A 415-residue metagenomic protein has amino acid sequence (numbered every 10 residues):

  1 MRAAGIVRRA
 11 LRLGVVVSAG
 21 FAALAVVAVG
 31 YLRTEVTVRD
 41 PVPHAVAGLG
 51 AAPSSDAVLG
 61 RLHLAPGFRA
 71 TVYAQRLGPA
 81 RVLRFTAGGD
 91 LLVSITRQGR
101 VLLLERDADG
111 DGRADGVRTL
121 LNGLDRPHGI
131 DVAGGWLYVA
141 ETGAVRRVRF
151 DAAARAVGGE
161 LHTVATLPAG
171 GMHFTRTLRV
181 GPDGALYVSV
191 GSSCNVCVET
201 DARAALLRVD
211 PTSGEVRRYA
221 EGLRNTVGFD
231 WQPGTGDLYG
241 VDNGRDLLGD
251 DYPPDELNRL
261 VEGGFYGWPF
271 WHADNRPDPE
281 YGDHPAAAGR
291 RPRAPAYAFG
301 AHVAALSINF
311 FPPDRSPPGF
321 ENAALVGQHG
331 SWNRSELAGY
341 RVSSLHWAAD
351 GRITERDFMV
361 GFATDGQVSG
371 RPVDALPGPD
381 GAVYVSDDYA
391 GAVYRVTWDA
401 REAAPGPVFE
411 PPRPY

Functional and structural regions predicted by a protein language model:
R2-A22: N-terminal Sec-pathway targeting helices
V29-A65, T175, S192-N195, P211-G214 (+6 more regions): Beta-propeller domain segments
Y73-L77, R118-L124, V164-G170, R218-G222 (+2 more regions): Surface loop/turn motifs at the tips and blade-to-blade linkers of beta-strand repeat domains
R76, T86, A133, R179-D183 (+3 more regions): Structural WD40 beta-propeller signal
L83, I130, L178, T226-F229 (+2 more regions): Hydrophobic core register within WD40 beta-propeller blades
D90-V93, W136-V139, L186-V188, L238-G240 (+2 more regions): Hydrophobic beta-strand segments that make up the repeating blades of beta-propeller and related beta-repeat
R100-L103, W136, A144-R146, A205-L207 (+3 more regions): A short loop-to-beta-strand structural motif that recurs across blades of beta-propeller domains
D115-V117, R126, D131-A133, G143-G181 (+3 more regions): Asp-box/WD-like beta-propeller blade repeats and closely related beta-sheet repeat scaffolds
